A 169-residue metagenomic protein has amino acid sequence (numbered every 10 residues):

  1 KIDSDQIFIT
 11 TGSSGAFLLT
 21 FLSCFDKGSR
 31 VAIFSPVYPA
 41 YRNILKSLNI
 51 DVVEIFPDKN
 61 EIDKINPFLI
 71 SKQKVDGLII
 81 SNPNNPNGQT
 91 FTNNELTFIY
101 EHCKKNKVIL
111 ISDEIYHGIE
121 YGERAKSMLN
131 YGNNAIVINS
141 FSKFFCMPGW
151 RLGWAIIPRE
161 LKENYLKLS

Functional and structural regions predicted by a protein language model:
K1-R30: Phosphate-binding glycine-rich loop
I7, V31-A32, L45, L78 (+4 more regions): Generic structural signal for small/hydrophobic residues in well-ordered secondary structure, especially within
S14, N82-P86, K143: Short glycine-rich anion-binding loops that position phosphate/pyrophosphate groups of nucleotides and phosphorylated
A16-F17, A40, H117-I119: Catalytic P-loop NTPase motifs of RecA-like helicase/translocase cores
L22-N82, E101: PLP-dependent aminotransferase-like
S29, I50, K105-I109, N133: A short helix->loop->beta-strand "cap" motif at the edges of active sites that frequently abuts
K59-E123: Active-site phosphate-binding strand-loop segment of PLP-dependent enzymes
N133-S169: Conserved core segment of the aminotransferase class I/II
